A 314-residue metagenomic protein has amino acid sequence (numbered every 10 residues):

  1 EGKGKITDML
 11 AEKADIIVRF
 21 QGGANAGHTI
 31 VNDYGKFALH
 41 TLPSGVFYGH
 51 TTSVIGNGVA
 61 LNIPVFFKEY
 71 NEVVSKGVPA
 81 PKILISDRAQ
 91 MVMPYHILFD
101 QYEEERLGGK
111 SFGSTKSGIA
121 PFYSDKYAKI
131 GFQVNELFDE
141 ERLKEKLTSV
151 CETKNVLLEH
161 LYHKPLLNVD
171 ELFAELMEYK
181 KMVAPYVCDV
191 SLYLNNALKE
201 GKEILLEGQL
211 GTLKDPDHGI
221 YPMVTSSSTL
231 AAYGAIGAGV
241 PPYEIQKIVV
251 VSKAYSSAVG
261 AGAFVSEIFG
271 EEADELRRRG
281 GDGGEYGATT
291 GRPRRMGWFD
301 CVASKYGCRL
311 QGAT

Functional and structural regions predicted by a protein language model:
E1-T314: Non-transmembrane, aqueous-exposed alpha-helical and coiled segments at domain scale
